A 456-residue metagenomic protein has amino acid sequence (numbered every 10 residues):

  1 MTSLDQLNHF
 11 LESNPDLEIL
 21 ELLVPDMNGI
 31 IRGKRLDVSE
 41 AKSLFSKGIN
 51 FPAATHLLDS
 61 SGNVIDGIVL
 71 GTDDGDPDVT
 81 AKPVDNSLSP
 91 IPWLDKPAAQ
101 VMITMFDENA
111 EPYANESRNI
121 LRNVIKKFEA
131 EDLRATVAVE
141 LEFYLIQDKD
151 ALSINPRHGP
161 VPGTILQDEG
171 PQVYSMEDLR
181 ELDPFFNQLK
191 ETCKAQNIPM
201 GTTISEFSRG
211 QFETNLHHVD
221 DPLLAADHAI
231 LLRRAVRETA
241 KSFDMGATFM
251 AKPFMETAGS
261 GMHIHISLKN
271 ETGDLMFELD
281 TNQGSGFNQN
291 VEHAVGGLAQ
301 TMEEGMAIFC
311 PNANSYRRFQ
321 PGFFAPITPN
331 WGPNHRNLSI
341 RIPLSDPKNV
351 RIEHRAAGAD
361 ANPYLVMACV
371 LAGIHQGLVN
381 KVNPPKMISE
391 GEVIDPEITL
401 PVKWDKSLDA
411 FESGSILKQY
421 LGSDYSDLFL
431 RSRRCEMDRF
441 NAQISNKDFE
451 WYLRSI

Functional and structural regions predicted by a protein language model:
M1-T202, L224-H228, P396-I456: ATP/Mg2+-dependent ligation/transfer catalytic cores
T2-L4, E238, M245-G246, K269-P326 (+1 more regions): Catalytic-core signal marking the mid-to-C-terminal active-site face
D26-N28, F106-P112, D178, H218-A225 (+4 more regions): A generic structural motif
P90-P97, A135-T136, T203-S208, T257 (+2 more regions): Short glycine/proline-enriched loop/turn "hinge" motifs that connect secondary-structure elements and lie
V101-D107, F212-V219, I266, H354: Short, hydrophobic beta-strand segments
T136-Y144, V161-M176, Q196-N215, A247-I264 (+1 more regions): Core alpha/beta catalytic barrel or barrel-like domain that forms the active/cofactor pocket in diverse metabolic
V173, E177-M200, T214-D221, R233-F249 (+1 more regions): Accessory "access/gating" subregions that flank catalytic or transport cores
Q211, L216, P222-V295: Acidic, glycine-rich loop-and-beta core segments that form the ion-binding/anion-interacting portion of active sites
